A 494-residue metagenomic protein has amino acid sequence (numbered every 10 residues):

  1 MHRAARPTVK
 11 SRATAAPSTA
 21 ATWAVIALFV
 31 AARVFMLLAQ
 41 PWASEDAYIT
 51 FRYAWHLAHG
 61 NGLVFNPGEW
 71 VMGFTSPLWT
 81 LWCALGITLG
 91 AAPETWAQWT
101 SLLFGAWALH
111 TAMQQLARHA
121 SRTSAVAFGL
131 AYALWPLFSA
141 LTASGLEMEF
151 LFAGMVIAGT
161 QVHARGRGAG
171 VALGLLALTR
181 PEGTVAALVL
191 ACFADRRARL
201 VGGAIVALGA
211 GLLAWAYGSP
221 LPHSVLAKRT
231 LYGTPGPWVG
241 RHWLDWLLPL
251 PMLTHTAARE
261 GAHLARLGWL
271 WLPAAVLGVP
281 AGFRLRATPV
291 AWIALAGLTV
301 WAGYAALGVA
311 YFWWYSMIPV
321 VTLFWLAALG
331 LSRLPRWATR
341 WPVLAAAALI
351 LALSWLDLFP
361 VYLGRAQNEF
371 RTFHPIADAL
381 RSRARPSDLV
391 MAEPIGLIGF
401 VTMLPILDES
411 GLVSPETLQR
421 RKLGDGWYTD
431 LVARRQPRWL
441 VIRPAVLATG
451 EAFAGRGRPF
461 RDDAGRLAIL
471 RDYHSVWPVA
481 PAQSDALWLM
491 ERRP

Functional and structural regions predicted by a protein language model:
W23-V30, V126-F128, Y132, G203-G211 (+4 more regions): Transmembrane alpha-helix segments characteristic of polytopic inner-membrane glycan-assembly/cell-envelope
A27, H110-A112, A187-A194, T256-W301 (+2 more regions): Hydrophobic, aromatic-rich transmembrane alpha-helices and their immediate juxtamembrane boundary segments
R52, H59-T75, G218-P280, A310-W313 (+1 more regions): Membrane-lumen/periplasm interface segments of multi-pass, membrane-embedded glycan/lipid transferases
W99-A120, S124, I157: Transmembrane-helix motifs of polytopic, lipid-linked glycan transferases
L109-Q114, A131, F150-A169, V189-A191 (+1 more regions): Specific aromatic-rich, kink-prone transmembrane helix
F128-P136, V156-A158, R167-P181, A187-C192 (+2 more regions): Membrane-interface alpha helices of multi-pass inner-membrane proteins
T179-P181, V185, W269, V309-P335: Hydrophobic/aromatic-rich transmembrane helices and adjacent perimembrane loops
A346-G399, P405-A445, L467-P494: Membrane-embedded, lumen/periplasm-facing catalytic core of multi-pass transferases that use lipid-linked donors
